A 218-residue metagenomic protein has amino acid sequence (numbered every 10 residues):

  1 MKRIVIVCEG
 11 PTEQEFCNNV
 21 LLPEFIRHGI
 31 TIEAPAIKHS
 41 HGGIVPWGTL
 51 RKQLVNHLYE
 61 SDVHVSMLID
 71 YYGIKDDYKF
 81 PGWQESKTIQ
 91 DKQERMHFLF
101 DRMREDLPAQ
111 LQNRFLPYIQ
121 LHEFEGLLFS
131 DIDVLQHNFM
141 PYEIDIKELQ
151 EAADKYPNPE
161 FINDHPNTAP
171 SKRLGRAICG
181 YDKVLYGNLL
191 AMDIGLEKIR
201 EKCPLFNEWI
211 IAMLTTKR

Functional and structural regions predicted by a protein language model:
M1-V5: Extreme N-terminal starter segment of soluble prokaryotic enzymes
I6-E15: Catalytic nucleophile-elbow at a beta strand-turn-alpha helix junction centered on a G-D-S/GDSL motif, marking
Q14-I37, R51-R218: C-terminal accessory helical subdomains adjacent to catalytic cores in phosphodiester- and nucleotide-handling enzymes
P35-V45: Short beta->alpha junction loops
P46-L50: Short, glycine/acidic-rich beta->alpha junctions
